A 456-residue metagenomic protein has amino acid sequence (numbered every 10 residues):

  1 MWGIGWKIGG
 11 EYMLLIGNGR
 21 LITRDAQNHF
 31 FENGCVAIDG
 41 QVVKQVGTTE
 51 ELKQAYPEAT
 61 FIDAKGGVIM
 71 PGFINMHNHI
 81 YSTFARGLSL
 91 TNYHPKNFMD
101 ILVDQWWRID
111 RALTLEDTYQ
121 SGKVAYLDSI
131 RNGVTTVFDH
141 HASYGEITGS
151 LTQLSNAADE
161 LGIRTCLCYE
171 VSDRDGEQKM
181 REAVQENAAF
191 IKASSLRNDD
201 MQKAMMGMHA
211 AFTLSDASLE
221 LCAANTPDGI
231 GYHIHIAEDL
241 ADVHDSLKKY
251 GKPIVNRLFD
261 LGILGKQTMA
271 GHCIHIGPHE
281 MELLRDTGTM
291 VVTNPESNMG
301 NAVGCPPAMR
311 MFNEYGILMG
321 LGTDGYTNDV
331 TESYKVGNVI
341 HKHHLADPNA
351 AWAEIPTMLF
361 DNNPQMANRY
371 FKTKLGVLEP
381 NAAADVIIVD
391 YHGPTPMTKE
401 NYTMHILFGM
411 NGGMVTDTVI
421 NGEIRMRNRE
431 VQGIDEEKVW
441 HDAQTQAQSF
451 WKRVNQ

Functional and structural regions predicted by a protein language model:
G5-G34, D39-K44, T49, A55 (+1 more regions): Active-site microenvironment of metallo-dependent hydrolases
L14-N18, K53-D100, E116, K123 (+1 more regions): Replace "His-x-His-based motif
G19, V36, Q41, G66 (+14 more regions): Divalent metal-coordination and catalytic microenvironments
F84-T118, D175-G176, L240-Q267, T287-M290 (+1 more regions): Active-site gating loops and adjacent loop-to-helix segments of metal-dependent hydrolytic enzymes
L88-H140, G145-I163, Q185-R197, Q444-Q446 (+1 more regions): Alpha-helical scaffold segments that flank or form the walls of functional sites
H141-C273: Metal-coordinating catalytic core of metallo-dependent amide/deamination hydrolases
L261-I263, Q267, P307-G393, G409-N411: His/Asp/Glu-enriched, well-ordered alpha-helical/loop segment that forms or immediately abuts the divalent-metal
D286-I317: A conserved active-site cap/scaffold subdomain adjacent to cofactor or substrate pockets
